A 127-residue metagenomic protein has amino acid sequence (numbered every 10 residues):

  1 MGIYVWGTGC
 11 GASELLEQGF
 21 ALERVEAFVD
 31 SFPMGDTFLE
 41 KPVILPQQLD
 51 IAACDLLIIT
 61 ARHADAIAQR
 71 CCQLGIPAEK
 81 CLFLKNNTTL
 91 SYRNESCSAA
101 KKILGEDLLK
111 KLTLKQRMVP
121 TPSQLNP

Functional and structural regions predicted by a protein language model:
M1-N126: Hydrophobic, well-ordered beta-alpha structural blocks that scaffold small-molecule cofactor pockets
